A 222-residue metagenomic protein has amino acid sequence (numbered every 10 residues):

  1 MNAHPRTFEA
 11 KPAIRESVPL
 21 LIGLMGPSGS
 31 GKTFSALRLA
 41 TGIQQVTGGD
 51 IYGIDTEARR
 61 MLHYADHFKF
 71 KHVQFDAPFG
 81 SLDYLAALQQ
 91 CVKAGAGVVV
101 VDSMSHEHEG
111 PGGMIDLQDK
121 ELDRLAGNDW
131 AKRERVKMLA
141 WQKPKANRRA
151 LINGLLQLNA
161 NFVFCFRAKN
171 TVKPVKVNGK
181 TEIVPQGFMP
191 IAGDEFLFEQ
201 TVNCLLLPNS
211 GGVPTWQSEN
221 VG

Functional and structural regions predicted by a protein language model:
N2-T7, P12-A94, V98, S105-H106 (+1 more regions): Conserved P-loop
P27, A146-G222: Phosphate-binding/switch region of NTP-binding enzymes
E57-M61, M104-E107, M114, A168-K173 (+1 more regions): Conserved nucleotide-binding/hydrolysis micro-motifs of P-loop NTPases
A65-D66, G112-G113, V175-V177: Short amphipathic alpha-helical segments
F70, I115-K120, K180-T181: Glycine-rich, phosphate-binding/catalytic loops in enzymes
G80-S81, W141-K145: A conditional alpha-helix N-cap/helix-loop micro-motif detector
V98-V100, V163-F164: Structural motif
V101-W141: Conserved P-loop NTPase nucleotide-binding/switch module
